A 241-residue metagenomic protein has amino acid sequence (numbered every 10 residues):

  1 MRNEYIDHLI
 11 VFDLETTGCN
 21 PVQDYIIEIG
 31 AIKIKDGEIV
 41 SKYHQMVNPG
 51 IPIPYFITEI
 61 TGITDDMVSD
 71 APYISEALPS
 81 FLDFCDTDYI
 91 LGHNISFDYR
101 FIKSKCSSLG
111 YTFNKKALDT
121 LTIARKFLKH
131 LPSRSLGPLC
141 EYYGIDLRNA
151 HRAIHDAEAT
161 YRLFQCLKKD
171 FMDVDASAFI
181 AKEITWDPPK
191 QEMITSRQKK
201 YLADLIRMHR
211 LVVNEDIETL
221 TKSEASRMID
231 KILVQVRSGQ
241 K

Functional and structural regions predicted by a protein language model:
M1-K115, K129-H151: Conserved non-catalytic scaffold segment of RNase H-like nuclease domains
T16-G18, T122, A159: Short, glycine/acidic-enriched loop or turn micro-motifs at the edges of active sites
T112-A124: Conserved beta-strand -> loop -> alpha-helix junction used to position metal-binding or nucleic-acid-contacting
T122-R125, E141, R162-Q165: Generic alpha-helical structural context detector
R152-Q165: Acidic, divalent-metal-coordinating active-site segment for phosphoryl/phosphodiester hydrolysis, typified by short
Q165-K241: Acidic two-metal-ion nuclease catalytic site recognized across multiple nuclease folds, prominently DnaQ/RNase D-T
